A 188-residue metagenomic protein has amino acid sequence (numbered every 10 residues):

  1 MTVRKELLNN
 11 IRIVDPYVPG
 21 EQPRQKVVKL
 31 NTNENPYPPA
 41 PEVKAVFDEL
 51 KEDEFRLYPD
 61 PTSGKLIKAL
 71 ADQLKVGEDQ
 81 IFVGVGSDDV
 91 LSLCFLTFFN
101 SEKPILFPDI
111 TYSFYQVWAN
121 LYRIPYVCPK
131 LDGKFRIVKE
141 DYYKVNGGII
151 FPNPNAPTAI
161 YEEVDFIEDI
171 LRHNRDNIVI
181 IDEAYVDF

Functional and structural regions predicted by a protein language model:
M1-L57, V145: N-terminal "arm"/small-domain region of PLP-dependent enzymes with the aminotransferase-like
F55-R175, I180, Y185-F188: Conserved core of the PLP fold type I
